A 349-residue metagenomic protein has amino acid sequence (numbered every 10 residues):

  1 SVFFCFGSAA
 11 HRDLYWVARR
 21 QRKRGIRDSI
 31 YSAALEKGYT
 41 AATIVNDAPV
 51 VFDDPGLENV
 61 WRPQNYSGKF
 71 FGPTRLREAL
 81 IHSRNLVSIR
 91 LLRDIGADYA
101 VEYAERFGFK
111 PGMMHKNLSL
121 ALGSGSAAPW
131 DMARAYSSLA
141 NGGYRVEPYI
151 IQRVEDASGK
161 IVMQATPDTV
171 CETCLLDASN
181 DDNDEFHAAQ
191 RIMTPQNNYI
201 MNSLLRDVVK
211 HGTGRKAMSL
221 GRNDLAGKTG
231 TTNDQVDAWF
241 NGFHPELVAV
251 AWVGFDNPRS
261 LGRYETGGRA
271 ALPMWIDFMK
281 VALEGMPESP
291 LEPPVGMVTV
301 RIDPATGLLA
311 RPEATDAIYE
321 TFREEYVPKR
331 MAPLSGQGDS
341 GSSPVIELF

Functional and structural regions predicted by a protein language model:
S1, E102-F107, Q152-D156: A short, well-structured edge-of-sheet supersecondary motif
H11-Y15, R19-I26: Short, small-residue-biased leader/transition segments that mark boundaries at the very start of proteins
K23, R27-V45, A79, A135-L139 (+3 more regions): Active-site SXXK
L35, A41-A42, G108-M114, N197: Proteins synthesized as precursors that undergo proteolytic processing into mature forms
L35-P55, I95-Y99, G143-V154: Short, well-structured active-site flanking segments
T43-V45, P49-D53, N59-W61, Y66 (+3 more regions): Soluble, non-transmembrane domains of envelope/secretory-pathway proteins that act on or interact with carbohydrate
V45-V50, Q64-F109, H115-N141: Active-site-adjacent helix/loop patches that line small-molecule binding or acyl-intermediate pockets
G125-D224, N233: A conserved catalytic-loop motif detector
